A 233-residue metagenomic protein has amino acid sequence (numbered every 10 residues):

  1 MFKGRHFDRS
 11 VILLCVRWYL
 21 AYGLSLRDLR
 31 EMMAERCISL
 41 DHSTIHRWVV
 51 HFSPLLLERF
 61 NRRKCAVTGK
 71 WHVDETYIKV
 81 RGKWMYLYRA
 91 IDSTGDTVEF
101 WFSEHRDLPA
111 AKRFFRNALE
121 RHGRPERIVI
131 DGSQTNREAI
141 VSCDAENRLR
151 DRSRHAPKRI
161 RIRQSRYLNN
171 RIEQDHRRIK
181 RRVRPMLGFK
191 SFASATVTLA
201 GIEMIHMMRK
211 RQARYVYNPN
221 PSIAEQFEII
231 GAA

Functional and structural regions predicted by a protein language model:
M1-A233: Residue-level recognition of single "structural anchor" positions that define or cap local secondary structure
